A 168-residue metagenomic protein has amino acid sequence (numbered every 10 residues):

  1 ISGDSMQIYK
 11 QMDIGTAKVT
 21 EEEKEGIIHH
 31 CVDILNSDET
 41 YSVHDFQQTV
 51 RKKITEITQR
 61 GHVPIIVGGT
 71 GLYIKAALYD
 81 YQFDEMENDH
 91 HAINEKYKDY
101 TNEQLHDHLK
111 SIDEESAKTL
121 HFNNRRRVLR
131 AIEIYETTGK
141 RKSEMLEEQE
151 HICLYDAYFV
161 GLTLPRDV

Functional and structural regions predicted by a protein language model:
I1-V168: Phosphate/pyrophosphate-binding catalytic cores of soluble transferases and nucleic-acid-acting enzymes
